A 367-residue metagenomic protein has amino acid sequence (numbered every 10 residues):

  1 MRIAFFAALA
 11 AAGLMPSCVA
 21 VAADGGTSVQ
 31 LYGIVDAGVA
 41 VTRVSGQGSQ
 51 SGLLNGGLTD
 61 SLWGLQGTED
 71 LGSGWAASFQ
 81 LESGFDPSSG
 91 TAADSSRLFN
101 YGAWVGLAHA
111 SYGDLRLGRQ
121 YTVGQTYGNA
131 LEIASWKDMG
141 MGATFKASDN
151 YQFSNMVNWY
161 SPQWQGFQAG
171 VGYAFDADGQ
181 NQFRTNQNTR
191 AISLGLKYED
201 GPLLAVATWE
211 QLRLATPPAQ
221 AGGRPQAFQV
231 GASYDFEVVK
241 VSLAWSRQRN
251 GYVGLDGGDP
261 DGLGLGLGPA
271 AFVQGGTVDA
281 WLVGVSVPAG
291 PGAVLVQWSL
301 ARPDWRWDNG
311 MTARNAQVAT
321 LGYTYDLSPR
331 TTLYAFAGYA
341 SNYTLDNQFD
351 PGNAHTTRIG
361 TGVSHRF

Functional and structural regions predicted by a protein language model:
M1-G26: Cleavable N-terminal export/targeting peptides
A23-T42, S51-D176, N188, K197-L204: Outer membrane beta-barrel
V35-V39, F79-S83, R119, V171-F175 (+6 more regions): Transmembrane beta-barrel strands of outer-membrane/channel proteins
V39-Q47, F85-T91, V123-Y127, A177-N181 (+7 more regions): Gram-negative outer-membrane beta-barrel proteins
S51-S61, L98-Y101, Y151-N155, N188-I192 (+4 more regions): Residues that define the transmembrane beta-barrel architecture of outer-membrane proteins
W75-A77, G113-L115, G166-A169, P202-A207 (+3 more regions): Repeated loop/turn-to-beta-strand initiation elements of outer-membrane beta-barrel proteins
Q187, S193-T320: Detector for outer-membrane/organellar transmembrane beta-barrel domains, recognizing the amphipathic beta-strand
A354-F367: Outer-membrane beta-barrel "beta-signal"
